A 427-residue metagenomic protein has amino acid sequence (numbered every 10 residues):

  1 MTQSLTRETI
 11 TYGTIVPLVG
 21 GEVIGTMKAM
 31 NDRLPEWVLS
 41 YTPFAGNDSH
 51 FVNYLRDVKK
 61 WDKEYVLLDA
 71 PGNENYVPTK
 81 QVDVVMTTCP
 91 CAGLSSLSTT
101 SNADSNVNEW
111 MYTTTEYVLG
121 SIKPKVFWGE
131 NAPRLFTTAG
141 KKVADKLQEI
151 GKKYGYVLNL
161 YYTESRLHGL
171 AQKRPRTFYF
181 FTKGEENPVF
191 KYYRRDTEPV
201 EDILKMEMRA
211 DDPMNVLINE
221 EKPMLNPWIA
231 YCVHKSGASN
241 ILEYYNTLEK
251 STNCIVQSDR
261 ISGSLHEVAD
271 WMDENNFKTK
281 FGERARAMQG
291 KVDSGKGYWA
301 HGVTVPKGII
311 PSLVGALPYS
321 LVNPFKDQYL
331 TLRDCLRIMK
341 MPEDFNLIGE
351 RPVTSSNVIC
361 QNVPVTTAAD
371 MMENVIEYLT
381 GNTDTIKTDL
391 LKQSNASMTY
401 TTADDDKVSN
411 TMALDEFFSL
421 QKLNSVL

Functional and structural regions predicted by a protein language model:
T2-K123, A132-T137, K141-K142: Core alpha/beta nucleotide-donor-binding catalytic domains of modification enzymes
T9, R174-R176, I310: Extracellular structured ligand-interaction cores
I15-L18, R166, T182, V314-A316 (+1 more regions): Structured loops at beta-to-helix junctions and adjacent beta-edge loops in soluble globular domains
N75-V82, L94-V303: Class I S-adenosyl-L-methionine
V85, Y179, C360: Short, conserved catalytic/metal-binding motifs centered on acidic residues
T87, G129, G315: Redox-cofactor binding/interface segments in oxidoreductases and associated redox assembly factors
T88, K183-N187, Y319, D344: Short loop/turn segments at secondary-structure transitions that flank enzyme active sites
L242-L427: C-terminal target-recognition/interaction regions appended to catalytic cores
